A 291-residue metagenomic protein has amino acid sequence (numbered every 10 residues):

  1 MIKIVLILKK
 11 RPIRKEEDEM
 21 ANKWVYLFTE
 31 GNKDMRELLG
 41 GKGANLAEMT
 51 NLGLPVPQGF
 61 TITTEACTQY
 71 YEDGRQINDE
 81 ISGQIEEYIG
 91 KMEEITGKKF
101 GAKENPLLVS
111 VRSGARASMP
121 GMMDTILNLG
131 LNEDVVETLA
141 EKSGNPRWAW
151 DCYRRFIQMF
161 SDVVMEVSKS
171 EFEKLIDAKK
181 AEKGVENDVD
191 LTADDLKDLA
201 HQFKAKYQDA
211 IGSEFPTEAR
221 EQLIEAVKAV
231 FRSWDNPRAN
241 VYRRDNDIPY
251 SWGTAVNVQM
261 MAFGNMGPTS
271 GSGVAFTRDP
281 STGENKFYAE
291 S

Functional and structural regions predicted by a protein language model:
M1-E19: Short, Lys/Arg-enriched N-terminal segments with co-localized hydrophobic residues within the first ~10-30 amino acids
R14-S291: Nucleotide/phosphate-binding sheet-loop regions of phosphoryl- and nucleotidyl-transfer enzymes
